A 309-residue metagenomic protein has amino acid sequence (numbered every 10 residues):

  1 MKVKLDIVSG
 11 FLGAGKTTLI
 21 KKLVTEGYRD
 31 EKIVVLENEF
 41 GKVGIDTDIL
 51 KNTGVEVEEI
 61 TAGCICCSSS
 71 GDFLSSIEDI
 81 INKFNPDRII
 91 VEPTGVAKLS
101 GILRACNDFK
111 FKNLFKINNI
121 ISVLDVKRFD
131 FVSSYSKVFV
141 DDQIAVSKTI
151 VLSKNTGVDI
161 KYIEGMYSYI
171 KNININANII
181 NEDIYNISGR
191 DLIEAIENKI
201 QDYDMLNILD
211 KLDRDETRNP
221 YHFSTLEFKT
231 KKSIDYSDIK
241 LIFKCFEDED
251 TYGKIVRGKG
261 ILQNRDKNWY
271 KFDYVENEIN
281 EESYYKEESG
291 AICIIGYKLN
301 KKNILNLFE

Functional and structural regions predicted by a protein language model:
K2-S133: Nucleotide-state-sensitive switch-loop elements of NTP-binding domains
V34-L36, K259-L262, I294: Short, hydrophobic beta-strand segments that form beta-sheet elements in well-ordered domains
I90, V151, T225-E227, C293: Short aromatic/hydrophobic contact patches that present stacked aromatics for nucleic-acid/ligand binding
G101-I102, Y135-S136, Y162-M166: Residues at alpha-helix caps and immediate loop-helix transition turns in enzyme cores, especially N- and C-cap
I120, T149-V151: Short, well-ordered beta-strand core segments
D130, S134-V146: Flexible active-site lid/hinge loop adjacent to a nucleotide/diphosphate and Mg2+-phosphate binding pocket
D142, V146-T149, G157-K286, K298-K302 (+1 more regions): C-terminal accessory "lid"/substrate-recognition subdomains
G290-G296: Short, well-ordered beta-strand elements
